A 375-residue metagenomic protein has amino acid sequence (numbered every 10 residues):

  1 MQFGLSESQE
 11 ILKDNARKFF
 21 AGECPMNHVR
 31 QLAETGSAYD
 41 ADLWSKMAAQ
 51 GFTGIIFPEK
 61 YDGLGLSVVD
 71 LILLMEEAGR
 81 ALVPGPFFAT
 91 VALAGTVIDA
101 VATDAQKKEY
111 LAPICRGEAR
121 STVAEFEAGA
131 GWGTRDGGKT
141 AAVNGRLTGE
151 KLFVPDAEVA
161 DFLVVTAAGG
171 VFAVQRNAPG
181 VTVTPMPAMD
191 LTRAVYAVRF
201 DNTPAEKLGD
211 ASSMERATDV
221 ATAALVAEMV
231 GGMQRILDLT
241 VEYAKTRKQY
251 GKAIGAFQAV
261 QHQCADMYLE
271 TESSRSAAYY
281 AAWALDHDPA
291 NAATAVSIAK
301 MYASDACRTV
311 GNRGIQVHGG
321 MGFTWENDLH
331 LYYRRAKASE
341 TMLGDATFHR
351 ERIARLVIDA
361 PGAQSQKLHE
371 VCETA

Functional and structural regions predicted by a protein language model:
M1-L82, V101-D104, P113-E118, R146 (+1 more regions): Alpha-helical interface subdomain recognition
L66-S67, G133-D136, D156-A160: Short glycine/proline-enriched turns and hinge-like loops at secondary-structure junctions
L82-F88, K151, A188-D190, K300: Active-site PLP-lysine loop of aminotransferase-like
V83-A105: N-terminal glycine-rich flavin-associated loop
R116-A128: A short, Trp-centered hydrophobic/proline-enriched beta-strand micro-motif
A124, T148-T182, M186: A short core secondary-structure module
G133-T148: Cytochrome P450 C-terminal beta-domain/meander region
G137-K139, F153-P155, N177-K207: Flexible, small-/acidic-enriched active-site or ligand-binding loops
